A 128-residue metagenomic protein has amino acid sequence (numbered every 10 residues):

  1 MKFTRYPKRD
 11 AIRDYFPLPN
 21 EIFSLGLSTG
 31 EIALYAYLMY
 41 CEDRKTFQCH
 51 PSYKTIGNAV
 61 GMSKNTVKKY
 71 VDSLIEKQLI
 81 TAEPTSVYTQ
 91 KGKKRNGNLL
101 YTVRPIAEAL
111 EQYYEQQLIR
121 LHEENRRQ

Functional and structural regions predicted by a protein language model:
M1-T66, D72, K94: Short recognition helix of helix-turn-helix/winged-helix DNA-binding domains
R44, R126-Q128: Proteins with a high burden of low-complexity, intrinsically disordered sequence enriched in S/T/G/P/A and R, requiring
K64-R126: Winged-helix/helix-turn-helix nucleic-acid-interaction surface
